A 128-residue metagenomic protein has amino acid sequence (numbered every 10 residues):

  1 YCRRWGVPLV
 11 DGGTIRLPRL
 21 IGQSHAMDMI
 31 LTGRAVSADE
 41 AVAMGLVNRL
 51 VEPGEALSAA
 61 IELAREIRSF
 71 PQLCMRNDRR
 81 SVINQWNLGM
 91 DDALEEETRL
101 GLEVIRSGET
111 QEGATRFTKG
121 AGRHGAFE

Functional and structural regions predicted by a protein language model:
Y1-I30, M44, A59-L63: CoA-thioester-processing core
T14, Q23-A26, A64, M75-D78 (+2 more regions): A general structural signal for well-ordered alpha-helical segments in protein cores
L17, A41, D78, F117: Terminal peptide-recognition signature
G33-E40: Acidic, divalent-metal-coordinating active-site segment for phosphoryl/phosphodiester hydrolysis, typified by short
A38, V47-E95, L102-G108, G125-E128: C-terminal long alpha-helix characteristic of the crotonase
A114-E128: Terminal low-complexity tails and localization/encapsulation signals of metabolic enzymes
